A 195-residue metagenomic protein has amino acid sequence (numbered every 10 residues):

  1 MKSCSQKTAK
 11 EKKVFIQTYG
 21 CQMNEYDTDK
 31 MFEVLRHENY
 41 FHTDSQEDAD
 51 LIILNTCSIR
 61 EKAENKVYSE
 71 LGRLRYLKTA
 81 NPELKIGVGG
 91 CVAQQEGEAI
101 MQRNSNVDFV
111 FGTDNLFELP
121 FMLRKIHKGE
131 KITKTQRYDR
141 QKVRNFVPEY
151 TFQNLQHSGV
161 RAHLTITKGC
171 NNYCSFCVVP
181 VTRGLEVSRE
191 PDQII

Functional and structural regions predicted by a protein language model:
M1-I195: Proteins enriched for Cys/Gly/acidic motifs involved in redox and nucleic-acid/cofactor modification
